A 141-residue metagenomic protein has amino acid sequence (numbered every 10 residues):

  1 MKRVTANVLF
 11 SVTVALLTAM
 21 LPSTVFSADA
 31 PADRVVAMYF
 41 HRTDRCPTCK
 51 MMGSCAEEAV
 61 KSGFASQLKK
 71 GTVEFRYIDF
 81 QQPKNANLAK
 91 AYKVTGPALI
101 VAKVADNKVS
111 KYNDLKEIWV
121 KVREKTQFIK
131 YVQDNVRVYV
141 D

Functional and structural regions predicted by a protein language model:
M1-A6: Positively charged n-region of N-terminal signal peptides that target proteins for export
V8-S23: Bacterial N-terminal signal peptides
V25-D29: Boundary at the C-terminal end of the N-terminal hydrophobic targeting segment
P31-S62: Local sequence-structure signature of Cys/Sec-based thiol-disulfide redox active-site neighborhoods
L68-K84: Thiol-based oxidoreductase modules, predominantly thioredoxin-like and allied folds used for disulfide exchange
A86-V94: Charged, often glycine-rich, active-site loop that binds/positions anionic groups
V101-D141: Non-catalytic, surface beta->alpha helical segment in thiol-disulfide oxidoreductase systems
